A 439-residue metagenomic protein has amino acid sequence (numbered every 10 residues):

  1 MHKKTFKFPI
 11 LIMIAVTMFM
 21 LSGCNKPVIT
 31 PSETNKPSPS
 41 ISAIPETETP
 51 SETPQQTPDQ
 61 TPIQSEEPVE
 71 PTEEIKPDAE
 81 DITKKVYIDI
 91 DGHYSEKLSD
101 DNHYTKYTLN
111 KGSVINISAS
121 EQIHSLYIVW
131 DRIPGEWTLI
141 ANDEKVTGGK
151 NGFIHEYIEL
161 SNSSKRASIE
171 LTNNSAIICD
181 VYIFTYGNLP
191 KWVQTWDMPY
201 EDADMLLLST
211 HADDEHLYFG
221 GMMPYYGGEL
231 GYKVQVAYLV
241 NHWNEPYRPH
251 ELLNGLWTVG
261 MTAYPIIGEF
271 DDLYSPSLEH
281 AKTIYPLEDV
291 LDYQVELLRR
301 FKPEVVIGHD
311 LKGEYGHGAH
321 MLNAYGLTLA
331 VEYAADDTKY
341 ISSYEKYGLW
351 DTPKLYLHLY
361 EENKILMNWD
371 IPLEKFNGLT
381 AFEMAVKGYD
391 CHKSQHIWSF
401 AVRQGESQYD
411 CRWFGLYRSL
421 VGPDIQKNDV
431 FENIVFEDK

Functional and structural regions predicted by a protein language model:
H2-I10: Bacterial N-terminal signal peptides that target proteins for export
M20-G23: C-terminal motif of bacterial Sec signal peptides marking the signal peptidase cleavage site
P27-P77: N-terminal, intrinsically disordered, polar/charged segments of Gram-positive cell-envelope systems that serve as
P50, P265, L355-H358: Generic structural hydrophobic/aromatic packing signal, biased to beta-strands
E73-K106, W130-R132, W137, D143 (+3 more regions): The feature marks non-catalytic terminal segments
D78-T83, Y87-Y94, D100-S125, V129-E136 (+1 more regions): Active-site beta-strand->loop->alpha-helix modules in alpha/beta enzyme cores, enriched in Gly/His/Asp(Glu)
